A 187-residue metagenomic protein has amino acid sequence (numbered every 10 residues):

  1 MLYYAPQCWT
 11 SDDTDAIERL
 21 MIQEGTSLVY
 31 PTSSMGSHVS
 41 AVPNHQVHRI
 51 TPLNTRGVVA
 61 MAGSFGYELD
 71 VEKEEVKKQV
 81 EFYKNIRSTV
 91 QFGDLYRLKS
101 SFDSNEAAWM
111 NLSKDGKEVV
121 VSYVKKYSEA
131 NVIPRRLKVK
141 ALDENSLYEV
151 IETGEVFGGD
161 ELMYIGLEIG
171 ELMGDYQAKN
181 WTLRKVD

Functional and structural regions predicted by a protein language model:
M1, K73, R97-S104: A glycine-rich phosphate-binding loop feature that marks nucleotide/adenosyl-phosphate handling sites
M1-D70: Glycan-recognition surfaces
H45-H48, V132-R135, I151: Short conserved micro-motifs at the rims of enzyme active sites and ligand-binding pockets
N54-R97: Catalytic cores of secreted or luminal carbohydrate-active enzymes
A60, V121, V150: Conserved, mostly hydrophobic/aromatic
S101-D143, T182: Carbohydrate-binding surface patches
K140-E155: Solvent-exposed beta-hairpin/edge-strand motifs
G159-D187: C-terminal beta-strand-rich structural cap/linker in extracellular carbohydrate-active enzymes
